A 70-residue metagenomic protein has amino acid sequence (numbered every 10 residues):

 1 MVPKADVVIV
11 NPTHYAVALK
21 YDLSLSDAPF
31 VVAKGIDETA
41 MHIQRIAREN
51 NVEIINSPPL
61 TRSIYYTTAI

Functional and structural regions predicted by a protein language model:
M1-S57, T61: Helical hairpin unit composed of two closely spaced alpha helices linked by a short loop
P59-I70: Short basic, glycine-rich beta-strand/loop surfaces that mediate nucleic-acid
